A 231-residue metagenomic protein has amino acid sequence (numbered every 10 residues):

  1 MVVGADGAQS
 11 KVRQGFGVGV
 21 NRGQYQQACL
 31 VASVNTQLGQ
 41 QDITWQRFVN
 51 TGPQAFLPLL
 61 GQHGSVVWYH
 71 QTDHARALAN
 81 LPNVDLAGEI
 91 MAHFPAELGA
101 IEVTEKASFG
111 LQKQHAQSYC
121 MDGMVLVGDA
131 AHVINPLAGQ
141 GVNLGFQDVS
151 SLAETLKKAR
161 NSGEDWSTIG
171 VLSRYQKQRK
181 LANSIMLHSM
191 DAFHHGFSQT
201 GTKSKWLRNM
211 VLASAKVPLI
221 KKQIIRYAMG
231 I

Functional and structural regions predicted by a protein language model:
M1-K106, L111: Conserved FAD-binding catalytic core of PHBH/FMO-like flavoproteins
D6-G7, A131, G201, P218: Alpha-helix N-cap/helix-start capping motif
R22, P58, Y119, L144 (+1 more regions): A generic short alpha-helical patch detector that favors 3-5-residue windows in or near N-terminal regions
A55-P58, S118, G123, P136 (+4 more regions): Residue-level recognition of specific faces of alpha-helices
L60, P82, L86, I90 (+3 more regions): Hydrophobic/aromatic residues within well-ordered alpha-helical segments
R76-S162, W166-S167: FAD/FMN-dependent oxidoreductases across multiple families
E154-I231: C-terminal helical "tail/cap" subdomain of flavin- and related membrane-associated enzymes
